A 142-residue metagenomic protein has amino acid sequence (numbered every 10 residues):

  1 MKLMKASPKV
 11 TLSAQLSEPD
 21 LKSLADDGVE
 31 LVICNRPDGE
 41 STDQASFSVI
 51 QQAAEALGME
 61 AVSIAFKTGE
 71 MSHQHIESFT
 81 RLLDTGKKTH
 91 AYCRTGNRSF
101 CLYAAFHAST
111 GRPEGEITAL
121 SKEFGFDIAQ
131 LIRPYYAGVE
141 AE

Functional and structural regions predicted by a protein language model:
M1-H90, A104-E142: Cys-dependent protein tyrosine phosphatase-like superfamily
T89-F100: A phosphate-binding catalytic loop at a beta-strand-loop-alpha-helix junction that coordinates phosphoryl groups
